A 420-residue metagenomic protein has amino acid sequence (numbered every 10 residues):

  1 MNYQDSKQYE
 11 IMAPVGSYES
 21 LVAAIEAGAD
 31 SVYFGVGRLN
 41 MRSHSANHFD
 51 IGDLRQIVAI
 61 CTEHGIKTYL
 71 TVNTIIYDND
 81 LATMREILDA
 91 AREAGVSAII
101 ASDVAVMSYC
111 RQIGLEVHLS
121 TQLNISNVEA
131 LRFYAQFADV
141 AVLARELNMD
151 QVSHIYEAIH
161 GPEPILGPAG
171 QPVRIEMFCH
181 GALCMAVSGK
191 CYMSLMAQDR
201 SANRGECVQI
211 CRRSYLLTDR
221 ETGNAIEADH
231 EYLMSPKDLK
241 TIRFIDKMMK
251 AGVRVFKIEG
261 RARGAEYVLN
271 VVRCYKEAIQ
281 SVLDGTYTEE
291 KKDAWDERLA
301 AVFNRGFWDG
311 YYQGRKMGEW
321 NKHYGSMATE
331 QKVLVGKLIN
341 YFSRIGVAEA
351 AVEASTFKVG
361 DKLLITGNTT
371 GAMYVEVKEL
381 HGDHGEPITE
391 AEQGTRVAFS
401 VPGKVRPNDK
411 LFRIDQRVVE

Functional and structural regions predicted by a protein language model:
M1-A27, S31-S43, R55-V58, H64-T74 (+6 more regions): Surface-exposed amphipathic alpha-helical tracts and adjacent flexible/coil segments at the periphery of soluble enzymes
A13, I99-I100: Conserved SAM-binding loop
S20, A105-V106: Alpha-helix capping/helix-boundary segments
H44-I51: Conserved non-cysteine loop/helix-boundary elements of the Radical SAM core domain that shape
E93-S97: Right-handed parallel beta-helix
M107-Q112: Short active-site loop/helix that positions an aromatic residue
S126-L131: Short, glycine/polar-rich helix-capping loops at beta-to-alpha or helix-loop-helix junctions that flank or form
